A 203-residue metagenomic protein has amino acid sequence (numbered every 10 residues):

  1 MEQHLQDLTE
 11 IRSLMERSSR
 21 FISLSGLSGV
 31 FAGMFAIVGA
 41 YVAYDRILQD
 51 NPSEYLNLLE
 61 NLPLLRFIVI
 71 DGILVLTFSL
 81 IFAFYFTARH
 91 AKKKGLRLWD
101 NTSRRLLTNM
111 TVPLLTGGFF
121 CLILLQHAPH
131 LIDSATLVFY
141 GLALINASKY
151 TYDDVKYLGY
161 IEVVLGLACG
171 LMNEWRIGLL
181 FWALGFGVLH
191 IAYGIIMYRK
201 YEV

Functional and structural regions predicted by a protein language model:
M1-S25: N-terminal juxtamembrane cytosolic/stromal segments of multi-pass membrane proteins
R20-L115: Selected alpha-helical membrane-embedding segments in polytopic membrane proteins
S25-F35, D71-L76, M110, D133-T136 (+5 more regions): Hydrophobic alpha-helical transmembrane segments of polytopic
G33-A43, L76-A83, L114-G118, Y140 (+4 more regions): Helical transmembrane-bundle signal
Y44-P52, A88-G95, L125-P129, Y152-D153 (+2 more regions): Transmembrane helix-loop junctions in multipass membrane proteins, especially transporters and channels
F82-L98, L142-K149, G194-R199: C-terminal ends of transmembrane helices
R97-V155: Membrane-proximal helix-loop-helix units in multi-pass membrane proteins
A143-V203: Terminal transmembrane helical module of multi-pass membrane proteins
